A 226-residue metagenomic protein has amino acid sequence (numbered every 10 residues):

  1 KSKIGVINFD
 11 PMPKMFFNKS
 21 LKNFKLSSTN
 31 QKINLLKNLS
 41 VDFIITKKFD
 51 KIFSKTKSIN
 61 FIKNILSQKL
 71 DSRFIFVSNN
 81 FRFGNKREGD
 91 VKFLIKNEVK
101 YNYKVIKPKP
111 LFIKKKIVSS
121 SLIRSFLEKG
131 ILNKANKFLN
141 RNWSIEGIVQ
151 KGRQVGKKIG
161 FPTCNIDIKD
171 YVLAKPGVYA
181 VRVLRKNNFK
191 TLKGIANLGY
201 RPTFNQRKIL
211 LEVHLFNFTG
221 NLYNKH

Functional and structural regions predicted by a protein language model:
S2-Q68: Core alpha/beta nucleotide-donor-binding catalytic domains of modification enzymes
K3-G5, F43, F74, K104-I106 (+1 more regions): A structural signal for isolated positions on well-ordered beta-strands in alpha/beta enzyme cores
I7-F9, K47, P108-P110, G152 (+1 more regions): Conserved beta-strand termini and adjacent loop/short-helix elements that scaffold enzyme active sites in alpha/beta
M15-F17, K55, K86, R207 (+1 more regions): Generic domain-boundary/flexible-linker signal
K55-T163: Classical nucleotidyltransferase
K151-H226: Phosphate/ribose-recognition catalytic cores of enzymes acting on nucleotide-derived substrates
